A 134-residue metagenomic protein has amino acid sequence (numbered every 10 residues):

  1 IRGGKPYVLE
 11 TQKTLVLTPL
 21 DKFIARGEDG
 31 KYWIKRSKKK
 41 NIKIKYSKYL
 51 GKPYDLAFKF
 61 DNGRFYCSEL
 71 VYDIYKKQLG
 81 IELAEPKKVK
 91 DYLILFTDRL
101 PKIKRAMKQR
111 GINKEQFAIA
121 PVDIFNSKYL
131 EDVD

Functional and structural regions predicted by a protein language model:
I1-I34, K52-F65: Glycine-rich catalytic cores of cysteine/serine-nucleophile enzymes that process amide/ester linkages in cell-envelope
P6, K22, K31, K45-K48 (+2 more regions): Intrinsically disordered, low-complexity N-terminal regions enriched in serine/proline/glycine with scattered basic
P6-L9, K43, Q78, E131-D132: Functionally constrained cores in energy, signaling, and assembly domains
T14-T18, Y46-S47, G51, R99 (+2 more regions): Mixed-charge, polar/low-complexity N-terminal
P19-D21, K38, A120-P121: General structural signal for secondary-structure boundaries
A25, S47, G51, F58-K59 (+3 more regions): Short linear sequence motifs
G30-V89: Active-site nucleophile-His-acid catalytic modules used for acyl/amide transfer and hydrolysis across diverse enzymes
F65-D134: Activation targets extended, charge/polar-rich intrinsically disordered C-terminal tails
